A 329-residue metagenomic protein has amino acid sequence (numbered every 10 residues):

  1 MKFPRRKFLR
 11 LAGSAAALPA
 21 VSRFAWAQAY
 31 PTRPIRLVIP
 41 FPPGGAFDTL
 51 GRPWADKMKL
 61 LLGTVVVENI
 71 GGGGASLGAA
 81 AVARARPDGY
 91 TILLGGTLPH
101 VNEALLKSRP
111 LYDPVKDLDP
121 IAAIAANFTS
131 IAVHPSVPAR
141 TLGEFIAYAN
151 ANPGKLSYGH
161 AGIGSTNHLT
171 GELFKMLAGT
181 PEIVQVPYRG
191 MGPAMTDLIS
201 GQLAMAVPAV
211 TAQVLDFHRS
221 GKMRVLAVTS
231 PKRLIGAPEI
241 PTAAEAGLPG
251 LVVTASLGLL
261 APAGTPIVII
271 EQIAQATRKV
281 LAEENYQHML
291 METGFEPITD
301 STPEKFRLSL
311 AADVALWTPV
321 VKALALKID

Functional and structural regions predicted by a protein language model:
K7-A27: N-terminal export signals
W26-K116, K155, G179-A209, D300 (+1 more regions): N-terminal (or domain-start) structured segment
T32-P34, R219, I267-D329: An extracytoplasmic/periplasmic, membrane-proximal ligand-sensing/linker region
R36-V38, L93, G159, L226 (+1 more regions): Short, well-ordered beta-strand segments
R84-G89, L105-P193, A243, S256-M289: Hinge/capping helix and adjacent helix->loop/strand transition within the periplasmic-binding protein
T97-P99, A126, S136, T211-A212 (+1 more regions): Solvent-exposed coil/turn segments that connect beta secondary-structure elements in extracytoplasmic/periplasmic
Q213-A282, A312-A315: C-terminal lobe and pocket-closing loops of periplasmic/extracytoplasmic Venus-flytrap solute-binding proteins
